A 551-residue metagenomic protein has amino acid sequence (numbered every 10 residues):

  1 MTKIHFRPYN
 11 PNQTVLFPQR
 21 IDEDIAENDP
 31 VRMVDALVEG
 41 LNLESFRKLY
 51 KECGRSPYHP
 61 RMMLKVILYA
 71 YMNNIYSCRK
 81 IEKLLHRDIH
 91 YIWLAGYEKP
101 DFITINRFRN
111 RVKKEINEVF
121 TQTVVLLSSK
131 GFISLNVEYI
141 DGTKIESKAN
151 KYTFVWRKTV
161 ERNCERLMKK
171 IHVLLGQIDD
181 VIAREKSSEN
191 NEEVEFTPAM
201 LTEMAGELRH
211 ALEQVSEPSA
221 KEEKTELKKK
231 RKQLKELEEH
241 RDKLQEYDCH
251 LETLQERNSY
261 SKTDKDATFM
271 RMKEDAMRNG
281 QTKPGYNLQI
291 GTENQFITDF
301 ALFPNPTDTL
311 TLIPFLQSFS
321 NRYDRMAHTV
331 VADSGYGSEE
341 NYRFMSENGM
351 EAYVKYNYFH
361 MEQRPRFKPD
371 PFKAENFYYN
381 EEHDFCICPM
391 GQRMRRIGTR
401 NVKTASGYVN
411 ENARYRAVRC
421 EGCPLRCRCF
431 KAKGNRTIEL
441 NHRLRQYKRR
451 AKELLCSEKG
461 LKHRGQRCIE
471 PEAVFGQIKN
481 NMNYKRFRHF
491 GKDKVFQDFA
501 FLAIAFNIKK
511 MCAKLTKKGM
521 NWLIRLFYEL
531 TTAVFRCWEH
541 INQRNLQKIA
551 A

Functional and structural regions predicted by a protein language model:
M1-R32: Hydrophobic alpha-helical membrane-insertion signals
K3, Y50-G54, K459-K462: A ubiquitous short alpha-helical element
P8, I67, N74-R87, E98-A551: Anion-binding and metal-coordination hotspots
T14, E27, E39, H59 (+3 more regions): Generic alpha-helical segment signature
A26-L68, H442: Basic, short loop/linker segments at the boundary and entry of helix-turn-helix/winged-helix-like folds
A36-R47, M72-I75, R87-L94: Short helix-loop boundary/capping segments at the starts of domains
C53, I92-G96, V124-V125: Catalytic micro-motifs at enzyme active sites that drive phosphoryl/nucleotidyl and oxygen chemistry
